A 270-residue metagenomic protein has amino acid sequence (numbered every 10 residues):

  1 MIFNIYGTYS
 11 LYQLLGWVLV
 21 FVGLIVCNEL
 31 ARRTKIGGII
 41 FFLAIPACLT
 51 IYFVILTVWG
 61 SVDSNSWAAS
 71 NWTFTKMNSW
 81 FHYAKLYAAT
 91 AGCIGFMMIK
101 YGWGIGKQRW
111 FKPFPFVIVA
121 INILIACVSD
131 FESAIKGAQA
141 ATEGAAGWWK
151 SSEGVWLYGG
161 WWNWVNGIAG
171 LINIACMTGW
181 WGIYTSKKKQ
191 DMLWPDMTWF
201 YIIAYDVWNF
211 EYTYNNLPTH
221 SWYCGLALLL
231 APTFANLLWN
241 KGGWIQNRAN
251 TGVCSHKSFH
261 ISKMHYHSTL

Functional and structural regions predicted by a protein language model:
M1-Y101: An N-terminal, globular interaction/scaffold subdomain
I2-Y6, W67-S79, E143-N163, L270: Membrane-interface segments at the starts/ends of alpha-helical transmembrane spans
Q13-I25, D206-N209, T213-N216, H220-L270: C-terminal transmembrane-bundle signature of multipass membrane proteins, characterized by strong activation on
E29-I40, Y101-W110, L237-A249: Membrane-helix interface "capping/anchor" motifs
F42-P46, P113-V119, Y201, R248-S258: Central hydrophobic cores of alpha-helical transmembrane segments in multi-pass integral membrane proteins
V54-A68, L124-G147, M264-L270: Membrane-helix interface motif
M97-Y101, T178-G182, L238, I261 (+1 more regions): Hydrophobic, Leu/Ile/Phe/Ala-enriched alpha-helical segments that form helix-helix packing faces
I105-G243: Generic multipass alpha-helical transmembrane bundles of integral membrane proteins
